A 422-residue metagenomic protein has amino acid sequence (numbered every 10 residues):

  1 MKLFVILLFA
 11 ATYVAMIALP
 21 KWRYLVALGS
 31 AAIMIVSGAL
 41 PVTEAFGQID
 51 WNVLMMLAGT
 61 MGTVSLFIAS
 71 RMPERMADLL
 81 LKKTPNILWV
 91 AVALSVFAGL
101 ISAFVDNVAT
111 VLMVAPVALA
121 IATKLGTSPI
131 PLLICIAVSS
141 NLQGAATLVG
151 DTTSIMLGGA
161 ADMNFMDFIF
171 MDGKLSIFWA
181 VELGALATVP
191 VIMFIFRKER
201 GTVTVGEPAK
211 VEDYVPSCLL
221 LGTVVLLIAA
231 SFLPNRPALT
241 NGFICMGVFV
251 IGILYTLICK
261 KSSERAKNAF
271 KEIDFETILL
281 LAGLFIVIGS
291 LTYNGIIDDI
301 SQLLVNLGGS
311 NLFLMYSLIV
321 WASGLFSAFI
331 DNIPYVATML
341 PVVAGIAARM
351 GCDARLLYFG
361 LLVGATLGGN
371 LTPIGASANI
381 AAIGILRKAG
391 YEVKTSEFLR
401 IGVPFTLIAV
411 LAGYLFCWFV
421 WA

Functional and structural regions predicted by a protein language model:
M1-I68, G173-Q302, R400-A422: Hydrophobic transmembrane alpha-helices of multi-pass small-molecule transporters
Y13-K21, F97-D106, A137-V149, W321-Y335 (+1 more regions): Transmembrane alpha-helix interface/packing and boundary motifs in multi-pass membrane proteins, characterized by
Y24, N52, W89, I130-P131 (+5 more regions): Residues that define the loop-to-transmembrane-helix transition and helix capping in multi-pass membrane transporters
T43-I130, T277-M350, A354: Membrane-embedded alpha-helical segments and adjacent helix-loop junctions characteristic of multi-pass solute
M76, A109-A120, L133-I134, T147-M163 (+4 more regions): Re-entrant/interfacial helical elements at transmembrane boundaries that shape and gate the permeation pathway
I121-S217, D353, I380-L415: Membrane-core helix-loop-helix motifs of multi-pass transport proteins
G126, F170-A180, L314-A422: C-terminal transmembrane helix pair
